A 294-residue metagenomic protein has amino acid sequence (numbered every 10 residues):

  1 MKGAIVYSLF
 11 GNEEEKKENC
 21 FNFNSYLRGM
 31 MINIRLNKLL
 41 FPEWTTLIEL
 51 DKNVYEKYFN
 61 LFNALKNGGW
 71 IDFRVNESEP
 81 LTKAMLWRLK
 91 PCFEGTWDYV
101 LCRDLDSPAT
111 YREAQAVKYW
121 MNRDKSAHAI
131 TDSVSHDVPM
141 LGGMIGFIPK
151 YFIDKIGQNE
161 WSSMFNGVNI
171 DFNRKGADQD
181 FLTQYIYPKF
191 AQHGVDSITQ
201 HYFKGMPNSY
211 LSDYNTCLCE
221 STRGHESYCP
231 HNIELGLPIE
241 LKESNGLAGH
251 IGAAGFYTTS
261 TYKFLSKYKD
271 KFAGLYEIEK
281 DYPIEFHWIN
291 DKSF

Functional and structural regions predicted by a protein language model:
M1-S78, S293: N-terminal anchoring/stem segment of glycosyltransferases
N60-L61, P91, E113-V117: A short acidic, amphipathic alpha-helical/loop segment
E79-W87: A short, glycine-/small-residue-rich helix N-cap motif at loop->alpha-helix starts within glycosyltransferase
V100-C102: Short aromatic/hydrophobic "clamp" motif used to bind/position activated sugar donors
D106: Short conserved active-site loop signatures built around small residues
A109-M140: Conserved donor-nucleotide/metal-binding helix-loop-beta segment in metal-dependent transferases, i.e., the alpha-helix
V134-D137, F147-F294: Catalytic core and acceptor-binding pocket of nucleotide-sugar-dependent glycosyltransferases
